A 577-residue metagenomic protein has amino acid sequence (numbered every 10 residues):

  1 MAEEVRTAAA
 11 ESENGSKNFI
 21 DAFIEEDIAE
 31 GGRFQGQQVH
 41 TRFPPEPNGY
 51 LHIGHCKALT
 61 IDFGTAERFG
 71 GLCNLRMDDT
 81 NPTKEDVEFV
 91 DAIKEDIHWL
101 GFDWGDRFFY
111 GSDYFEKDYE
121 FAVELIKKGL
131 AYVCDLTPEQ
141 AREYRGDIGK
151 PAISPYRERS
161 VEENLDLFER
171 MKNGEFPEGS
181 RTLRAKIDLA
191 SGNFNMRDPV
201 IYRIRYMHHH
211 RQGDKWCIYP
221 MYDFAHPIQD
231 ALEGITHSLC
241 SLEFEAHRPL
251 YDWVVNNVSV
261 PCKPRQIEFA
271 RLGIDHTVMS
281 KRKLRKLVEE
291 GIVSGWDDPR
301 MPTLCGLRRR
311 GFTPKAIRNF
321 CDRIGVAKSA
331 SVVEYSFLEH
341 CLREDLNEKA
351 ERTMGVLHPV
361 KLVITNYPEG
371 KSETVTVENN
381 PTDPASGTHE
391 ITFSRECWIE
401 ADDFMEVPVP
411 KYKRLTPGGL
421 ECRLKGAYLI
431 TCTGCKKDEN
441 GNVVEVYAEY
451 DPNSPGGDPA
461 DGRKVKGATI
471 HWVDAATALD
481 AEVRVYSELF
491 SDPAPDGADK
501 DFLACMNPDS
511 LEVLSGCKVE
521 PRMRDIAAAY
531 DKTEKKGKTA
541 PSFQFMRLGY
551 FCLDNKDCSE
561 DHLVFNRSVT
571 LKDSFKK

Functional and structural regions predicted by a protein language model:
M1-T7: N-terminal acidic, proline/glycine-rich, low-complexity intrinsically disordered segments
G15-E25, A29-K94, H209-S241: N-terminal catalytic cores of NTP/NDP-binding nucleotidyl/phosphoryl-transfer enzymes
E30-Q35, G64-L72, H98-G105, K128 (+3 more regions): Secondary-structure transition/capping motifs at alpha-helix termini and the adjoining loop/turn into the next element
P44-P47, R76-K84, D106-E116, E139 (+5 more regions): Conserved short loop/turn motifs at secondary-structure junctions
L75, D79-N81, V87, E124-L284 (+4 more regions): Active-site cores that bind ATP or allylic diphosphates and position pyrophosphate for catalysis
F89-S112, F121-A122, G129-Y132: A glycine-rich helix N-cap at a beta->alpha junction
F244-R248, D252-V254, K315-R318, D322-G325 (+1 more regions): Core subunits and conserved enzymes of cellular information-processing and envelope-translocation systems across
C262-C341: Long, charged, mostly alpha-helical binding arms that flank functional sites
